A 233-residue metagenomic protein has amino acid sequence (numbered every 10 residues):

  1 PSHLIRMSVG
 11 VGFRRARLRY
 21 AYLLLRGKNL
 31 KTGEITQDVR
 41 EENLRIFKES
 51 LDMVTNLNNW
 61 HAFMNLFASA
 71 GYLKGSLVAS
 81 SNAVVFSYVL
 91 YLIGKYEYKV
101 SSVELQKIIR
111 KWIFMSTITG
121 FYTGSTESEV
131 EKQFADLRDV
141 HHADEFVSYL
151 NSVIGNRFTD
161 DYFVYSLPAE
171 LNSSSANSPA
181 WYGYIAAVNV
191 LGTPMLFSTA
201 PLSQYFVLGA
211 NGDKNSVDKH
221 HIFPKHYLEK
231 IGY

Functional and structural regions predicted by a protein language model:
S2, V9-R15, S80, L191-A200 (+1 more regions): Proteins with a high burden of low-complexity, intrinsically disordered sequence enriched in S/T/G/P/A and R, requiring
S2-L171: A cross-family structural signal marking well-folded subdomains
I118-Y227, I231-G232: Intrinsically disordered, low-complexity N-proximal targeting/linker segments that flank membranes
